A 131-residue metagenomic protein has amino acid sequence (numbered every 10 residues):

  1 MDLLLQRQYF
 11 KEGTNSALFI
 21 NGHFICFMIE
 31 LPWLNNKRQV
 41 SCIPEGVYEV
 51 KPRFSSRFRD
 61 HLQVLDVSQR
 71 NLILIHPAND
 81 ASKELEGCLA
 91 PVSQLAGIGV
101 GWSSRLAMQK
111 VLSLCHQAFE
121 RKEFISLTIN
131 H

Functional and structural regions predicted by a protein language model:
M1-I125, H131: Cell wall/extracellular polymer interaction/catalysis modules
